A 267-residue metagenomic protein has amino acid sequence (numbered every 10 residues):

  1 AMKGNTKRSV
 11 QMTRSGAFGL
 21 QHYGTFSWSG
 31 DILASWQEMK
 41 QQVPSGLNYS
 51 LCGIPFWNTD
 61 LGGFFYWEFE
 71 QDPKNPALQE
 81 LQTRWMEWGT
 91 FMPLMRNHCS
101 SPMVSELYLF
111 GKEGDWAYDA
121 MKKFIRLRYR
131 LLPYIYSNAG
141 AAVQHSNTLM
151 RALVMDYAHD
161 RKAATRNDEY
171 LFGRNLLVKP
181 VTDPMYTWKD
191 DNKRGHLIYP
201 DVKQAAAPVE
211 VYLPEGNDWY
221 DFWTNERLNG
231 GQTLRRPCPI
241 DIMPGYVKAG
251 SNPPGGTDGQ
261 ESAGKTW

Functional and structural regions predicted by a protein language model:
A1-M243, K248: Catalytic-domain carbohydrate-binding cleft regions of carbohydrate-active enzymes
I242-W267: Accessory, solvent-exposed terminal regions and/or long lumenal/extracellular loops of proteins
